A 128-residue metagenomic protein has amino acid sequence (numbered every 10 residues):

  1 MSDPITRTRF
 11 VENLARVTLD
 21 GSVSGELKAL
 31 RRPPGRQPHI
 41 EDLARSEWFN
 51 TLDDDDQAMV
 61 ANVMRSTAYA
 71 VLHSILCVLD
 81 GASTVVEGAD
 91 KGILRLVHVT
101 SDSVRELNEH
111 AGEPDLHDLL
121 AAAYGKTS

Functional and structural regions predicted by a protein language model:
M1-D56, A89-D90: N-terminal low-complexity, intrinsically disordered segments
N13, V17, R95-L96, A122: Intrinsically disordered, low-complexity segments used for protein-protein interactions
N50-H110: Amphipathic protein-protein interaction modules
T100-S128: Short, functional C-terminal segments
